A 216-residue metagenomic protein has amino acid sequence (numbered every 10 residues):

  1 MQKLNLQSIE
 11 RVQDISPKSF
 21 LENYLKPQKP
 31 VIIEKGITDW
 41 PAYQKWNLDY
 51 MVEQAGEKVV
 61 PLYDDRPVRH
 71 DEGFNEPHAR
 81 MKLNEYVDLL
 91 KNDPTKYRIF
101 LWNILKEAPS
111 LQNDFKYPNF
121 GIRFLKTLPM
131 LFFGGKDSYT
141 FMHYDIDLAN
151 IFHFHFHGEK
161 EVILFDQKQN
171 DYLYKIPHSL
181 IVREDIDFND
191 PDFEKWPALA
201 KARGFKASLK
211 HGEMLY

Functional and structural regions predicted by a protein language model:
M1-M214: N-terminal accessory scaffold of Fe(II)-dependent oxygenases
